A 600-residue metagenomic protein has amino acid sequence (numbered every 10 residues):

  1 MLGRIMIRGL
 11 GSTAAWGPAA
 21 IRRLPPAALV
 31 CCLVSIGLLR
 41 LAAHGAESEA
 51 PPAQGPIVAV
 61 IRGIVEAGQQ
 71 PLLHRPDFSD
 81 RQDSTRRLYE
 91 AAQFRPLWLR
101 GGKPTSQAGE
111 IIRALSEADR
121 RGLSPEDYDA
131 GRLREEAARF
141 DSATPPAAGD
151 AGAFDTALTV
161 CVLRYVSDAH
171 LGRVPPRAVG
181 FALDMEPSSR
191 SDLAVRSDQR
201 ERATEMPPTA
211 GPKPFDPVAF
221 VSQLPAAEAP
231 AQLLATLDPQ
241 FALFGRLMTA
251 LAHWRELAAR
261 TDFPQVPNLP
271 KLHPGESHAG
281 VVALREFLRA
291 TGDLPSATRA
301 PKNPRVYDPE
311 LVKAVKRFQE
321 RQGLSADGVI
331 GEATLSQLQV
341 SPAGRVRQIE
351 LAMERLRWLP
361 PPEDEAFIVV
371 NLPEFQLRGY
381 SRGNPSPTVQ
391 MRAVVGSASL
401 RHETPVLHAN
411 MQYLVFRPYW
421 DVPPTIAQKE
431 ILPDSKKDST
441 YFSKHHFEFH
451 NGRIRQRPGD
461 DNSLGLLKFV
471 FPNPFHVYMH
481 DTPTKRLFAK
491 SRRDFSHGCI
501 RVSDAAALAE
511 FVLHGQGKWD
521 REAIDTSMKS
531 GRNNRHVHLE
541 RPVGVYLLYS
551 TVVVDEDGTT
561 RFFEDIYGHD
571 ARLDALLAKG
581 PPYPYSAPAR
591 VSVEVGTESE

Functional and structural regions predicted by a protein language model:
M1-R22: N-terminal secretory signal peptides that target proteins for export/translocation
R4-I5, C32, E205: Residue-level detector of intrinsically disordered terminal segments
W16, S191-L193: Intrinsic disorder
P26-R40: Bacterial N-terminal signal peptides
A43-E90, T156, V160-R164, L183 (+2 more regions): Well-ordered beta-sheet/strand-loop patches within structured domains
S48-P187: Cationic-aromatic interfacial patches
D192, D198-E201: Asp/Glu-rich intrinsically disordered low-complexity tracts
